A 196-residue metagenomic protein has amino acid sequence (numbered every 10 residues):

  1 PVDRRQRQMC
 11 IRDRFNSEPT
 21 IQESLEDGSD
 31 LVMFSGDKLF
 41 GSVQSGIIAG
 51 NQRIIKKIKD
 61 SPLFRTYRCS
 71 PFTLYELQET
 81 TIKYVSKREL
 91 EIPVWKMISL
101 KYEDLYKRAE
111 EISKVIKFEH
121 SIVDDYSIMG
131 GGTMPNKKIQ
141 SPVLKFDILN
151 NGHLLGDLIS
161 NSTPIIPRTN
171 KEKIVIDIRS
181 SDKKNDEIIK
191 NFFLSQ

Functional and structural regions predicted by a protein language model:
P1-I11: Single conserved hydrophobic/aromatic residue that forms the stacking wall/gate of nucleotide- or nucleobase-binding
Q8, F40-S42, K184-N185: Flexible loop/turn segments at secondary-structure boundaries
R12, Q44-S45, G130-P135: Short, well-ordered secondary-structure micro-motifs
D13-K114: Active-site C-terminal subdomain of aminotransferase-like
S86-L90, F118, P164, E187: Intrinsically disordered or highly flexible coil/loop and linker segments, enriched in small and charged/polar residues
Y106-D182: Conserved C-terminal alpha-helix-loop-beta "cap" of PLP-dependent enzymes that closes/shapes the active-site mouth
R179-F192: Short, low-order "capping/linker" segments at domain edges
S195-Q196: Catalytic-site microenvironment of enzymes that process N-acetyl-hexosamine-containing cell-wall polysaccharides
